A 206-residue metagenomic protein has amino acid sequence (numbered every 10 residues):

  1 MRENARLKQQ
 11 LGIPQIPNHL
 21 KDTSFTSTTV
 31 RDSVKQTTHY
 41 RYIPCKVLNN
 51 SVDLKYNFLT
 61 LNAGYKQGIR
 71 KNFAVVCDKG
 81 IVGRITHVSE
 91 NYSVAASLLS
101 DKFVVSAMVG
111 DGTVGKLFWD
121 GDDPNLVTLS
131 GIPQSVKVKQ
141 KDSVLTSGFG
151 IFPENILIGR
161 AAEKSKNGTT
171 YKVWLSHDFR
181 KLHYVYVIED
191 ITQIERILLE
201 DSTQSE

Functional and structural regions predicted by a protein language model:
M1-E206: Extracytoplasmic/periplasmic terminal helices and flexible tails
